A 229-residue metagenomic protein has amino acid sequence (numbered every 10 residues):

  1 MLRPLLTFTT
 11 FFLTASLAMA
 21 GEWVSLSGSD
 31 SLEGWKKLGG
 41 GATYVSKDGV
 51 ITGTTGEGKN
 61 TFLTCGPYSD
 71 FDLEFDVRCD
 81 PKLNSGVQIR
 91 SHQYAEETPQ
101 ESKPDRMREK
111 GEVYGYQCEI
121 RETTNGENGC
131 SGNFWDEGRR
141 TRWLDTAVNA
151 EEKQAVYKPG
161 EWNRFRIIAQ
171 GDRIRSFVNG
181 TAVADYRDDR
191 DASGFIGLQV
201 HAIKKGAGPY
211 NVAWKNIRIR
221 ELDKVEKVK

Functional and structural regions predicted by a protein language model:
M1-P4: Positively charged n-region of N-terminal signal peptides that target proteins for export
T7-S16: Bacterial N-terminal signal peptides
M19-K229: Carbohydrate-interacting regions of secretory-pathway proteins
